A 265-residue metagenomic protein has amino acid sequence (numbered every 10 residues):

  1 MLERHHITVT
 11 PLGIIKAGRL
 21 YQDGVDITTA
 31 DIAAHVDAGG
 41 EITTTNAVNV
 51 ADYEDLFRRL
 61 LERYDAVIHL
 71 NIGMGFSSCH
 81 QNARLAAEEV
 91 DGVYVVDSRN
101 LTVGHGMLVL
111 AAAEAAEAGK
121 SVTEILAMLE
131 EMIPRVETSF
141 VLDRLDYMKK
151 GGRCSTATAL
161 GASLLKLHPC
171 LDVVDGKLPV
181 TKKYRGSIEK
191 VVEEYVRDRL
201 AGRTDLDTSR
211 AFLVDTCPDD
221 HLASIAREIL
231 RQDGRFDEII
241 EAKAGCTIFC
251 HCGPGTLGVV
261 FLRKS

Functional and structural regions predicted by a protein language model:
M1-N49: N-terminal glycine-rich anion-binding loop in soluble enzyme alpha/beta folds
M1-R19, E62, A66, G75 (+2 more regions): Mixed-charge interfacial surface used for oligomerization/domain docking and macromolecular partner engagement
A38-I42, R59-E62, A66: Short helix-loop boundary/capping segments at the starts of domains
V48-R59: A short, well-structured juxtamembrane/interface segment
